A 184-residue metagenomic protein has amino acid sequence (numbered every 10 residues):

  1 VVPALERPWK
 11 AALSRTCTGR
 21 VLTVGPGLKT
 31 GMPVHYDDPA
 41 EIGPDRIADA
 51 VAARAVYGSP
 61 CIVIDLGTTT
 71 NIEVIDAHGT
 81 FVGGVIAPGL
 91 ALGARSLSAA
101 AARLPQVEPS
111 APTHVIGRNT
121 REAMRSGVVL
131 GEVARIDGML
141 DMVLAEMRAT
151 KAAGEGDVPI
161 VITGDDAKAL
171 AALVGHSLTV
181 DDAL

Functional and structural regions predicted by a protein language model:
V1-I62, A77-L184: Nucleotide/phosphate-binding catalytic cleft detector across ATP-hydrolyzing and phosphate-transferring enzymes
P3, T68-T70: Short, glycine/acidic-enriched loop or turn micro-motifs at the edges of active sites
V63, T70-I75: Short beta-strand scaffold segments in enzyme catalytic cores
